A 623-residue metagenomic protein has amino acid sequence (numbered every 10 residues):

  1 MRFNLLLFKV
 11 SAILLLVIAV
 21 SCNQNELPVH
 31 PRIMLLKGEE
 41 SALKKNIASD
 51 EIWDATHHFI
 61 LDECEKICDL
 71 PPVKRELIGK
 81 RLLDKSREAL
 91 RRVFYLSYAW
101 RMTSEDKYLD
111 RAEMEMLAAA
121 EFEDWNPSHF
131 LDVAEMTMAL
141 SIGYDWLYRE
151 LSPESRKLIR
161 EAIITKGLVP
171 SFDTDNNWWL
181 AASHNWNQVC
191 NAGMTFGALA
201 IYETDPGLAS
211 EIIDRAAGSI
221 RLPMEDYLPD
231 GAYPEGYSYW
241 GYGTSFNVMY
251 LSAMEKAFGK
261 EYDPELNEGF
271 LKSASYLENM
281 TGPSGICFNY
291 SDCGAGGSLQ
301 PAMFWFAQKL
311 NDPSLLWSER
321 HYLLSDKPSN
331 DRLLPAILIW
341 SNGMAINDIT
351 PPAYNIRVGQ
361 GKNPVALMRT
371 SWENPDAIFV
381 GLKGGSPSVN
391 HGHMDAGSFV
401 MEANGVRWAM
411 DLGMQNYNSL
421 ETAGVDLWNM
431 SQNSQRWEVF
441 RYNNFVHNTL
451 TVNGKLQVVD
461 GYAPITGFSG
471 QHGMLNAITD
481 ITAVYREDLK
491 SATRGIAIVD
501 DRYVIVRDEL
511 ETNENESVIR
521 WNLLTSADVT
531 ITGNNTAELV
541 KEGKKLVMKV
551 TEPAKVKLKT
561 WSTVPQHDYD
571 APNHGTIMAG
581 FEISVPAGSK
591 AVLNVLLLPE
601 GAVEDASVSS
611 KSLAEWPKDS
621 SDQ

Functional and structural regions predicted by a protein language model:
M1-S11: Bacterial N-terminal signal peptides that target proteins for export
A19-S21: C-terminal motif of bacterial Sec signal peptides marking the signal peptidase cleavage site
Q24, E319-L324, S419-Q623: CBM-like, beta-strand-rich accessory domains located in the C-terminal region of large, secreted polysaccharide-active
N25-G79: Low-complexity, Ser/Thr/Pro/Gly-enriched N-terminal "stalk/linker" regions
H30-S49, L90-D106, A118-N126, M136-E154 (+7 more regions): Well-ordered alpha-helical scaffold segments within catalytic/enzyme domains
I60-P72, D110-P127, L158-W178, E211-G231 (+2 more regions): Long, well-ordered core segments of solenoidal/helical folds
V73-K80, M138-S238, F246-M249, P335-N355: Active-site lining segments of carbohydrate-active enzymes
W178, I201, Y242-W408, G467-M474 (+3 more regions): Carbohydrate-active enzyme catalytic cores, enriched for enzymes that act on polyanionic acidic polysaccharides
